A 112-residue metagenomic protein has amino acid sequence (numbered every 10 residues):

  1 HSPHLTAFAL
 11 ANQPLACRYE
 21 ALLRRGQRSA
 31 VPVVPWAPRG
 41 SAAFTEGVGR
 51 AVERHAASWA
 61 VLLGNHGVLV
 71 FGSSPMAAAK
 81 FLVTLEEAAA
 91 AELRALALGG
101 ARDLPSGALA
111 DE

Functional and structural regions predicted by a protein language model:
S2-E112: Glycine-rich flexible loops
